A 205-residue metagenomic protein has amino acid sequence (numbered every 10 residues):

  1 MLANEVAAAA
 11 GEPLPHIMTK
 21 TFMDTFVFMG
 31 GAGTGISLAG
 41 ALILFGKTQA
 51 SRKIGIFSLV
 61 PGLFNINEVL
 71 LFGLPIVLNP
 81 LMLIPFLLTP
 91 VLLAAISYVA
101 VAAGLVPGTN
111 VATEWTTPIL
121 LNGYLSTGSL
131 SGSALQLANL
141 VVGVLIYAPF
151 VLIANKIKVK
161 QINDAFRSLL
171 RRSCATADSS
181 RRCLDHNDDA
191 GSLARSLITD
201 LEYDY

Functional and structural regions predicted by a protein language model:
L2-F86, P90: Helix-loop-helix junctions within the multi-pass membrane cores of secondary transporters/permeases
A3-K20, L71-D185: Transmembrane alpha-helical segments and their short flanking loops that form helix-hairpins/helix-helix interfaces
S179-S180, S192, S196: Serine residues within intrinsically disordered or low-complexity segments
H186, A190-S192: Generic signature of intrinsically disordered, low-complexity, basic-rich segments and short cationic peptides
A190, L197-T199, Y205: Intrinsic disorder/low-complexity segments
